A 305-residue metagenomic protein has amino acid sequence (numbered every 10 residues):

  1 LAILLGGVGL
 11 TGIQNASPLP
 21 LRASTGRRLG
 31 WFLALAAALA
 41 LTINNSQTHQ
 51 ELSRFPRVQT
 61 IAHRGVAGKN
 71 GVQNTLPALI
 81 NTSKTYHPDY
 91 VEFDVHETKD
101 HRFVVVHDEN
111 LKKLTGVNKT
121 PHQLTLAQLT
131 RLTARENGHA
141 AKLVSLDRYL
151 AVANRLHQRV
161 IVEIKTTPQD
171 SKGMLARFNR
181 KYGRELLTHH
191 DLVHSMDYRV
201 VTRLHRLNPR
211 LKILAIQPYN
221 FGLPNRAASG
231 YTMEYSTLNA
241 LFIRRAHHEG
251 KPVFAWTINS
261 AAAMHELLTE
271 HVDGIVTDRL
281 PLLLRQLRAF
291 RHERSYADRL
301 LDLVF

Functional and structural regions predicted by a protein language model:
L1-F305: Phosphate-group recognition and catalysis centered on beta-loop-alpha active-site segments
